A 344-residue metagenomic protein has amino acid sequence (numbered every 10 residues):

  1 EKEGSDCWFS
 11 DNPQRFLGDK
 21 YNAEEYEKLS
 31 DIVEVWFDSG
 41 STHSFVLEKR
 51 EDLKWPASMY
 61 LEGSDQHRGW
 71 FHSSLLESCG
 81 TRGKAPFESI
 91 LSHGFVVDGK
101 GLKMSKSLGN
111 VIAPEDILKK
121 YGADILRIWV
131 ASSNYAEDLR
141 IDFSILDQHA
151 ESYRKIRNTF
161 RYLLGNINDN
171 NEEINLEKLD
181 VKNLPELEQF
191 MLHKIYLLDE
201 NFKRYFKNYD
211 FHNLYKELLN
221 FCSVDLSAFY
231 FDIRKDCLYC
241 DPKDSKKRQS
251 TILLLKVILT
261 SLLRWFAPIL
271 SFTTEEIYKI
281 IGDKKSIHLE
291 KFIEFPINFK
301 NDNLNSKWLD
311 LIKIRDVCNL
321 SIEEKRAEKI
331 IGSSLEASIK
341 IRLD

Functional and structural regions predicted by a protein language model:
E1-N168, M191-R234, L238, L253-F266: Structured secondary-structure scaffolds
Y26, N170-K203, F231-S321, E328-L343: Acidic, turn-prone loop/beta-hairpin segments
S73, I128, D316, R326-A327: Hydrophobic alpha-helical segments, especially transmembrane helices and their immediate juxtamembrane helical caps
F160, E324-K325: Short, intrinsically disordered low-complexity segments
